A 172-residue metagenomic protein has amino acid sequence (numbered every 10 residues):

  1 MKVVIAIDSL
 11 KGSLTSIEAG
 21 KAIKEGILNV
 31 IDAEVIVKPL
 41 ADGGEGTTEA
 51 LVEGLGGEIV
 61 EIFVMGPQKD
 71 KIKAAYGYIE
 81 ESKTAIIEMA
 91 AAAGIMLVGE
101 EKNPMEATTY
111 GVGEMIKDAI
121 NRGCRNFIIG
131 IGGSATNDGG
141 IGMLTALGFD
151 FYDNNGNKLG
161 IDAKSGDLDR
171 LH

Functional and structural regions predicted by a protein language model:
M1-V4: Extreme N-terminal starter segment of soluble prokaryotic enzymes
S9-I17, A41-G43, I131-D138: Gly/Ser/Thr-rich loops at beta-strand to alpha-helix junctions that form or flank small-molecule/cofactor-binding
S13, G26-V30, A50-E58, A119-R122 (+2 more regions): Change "in soluble alpha/beta enzymes" to "in soluble alpha/beta proteins
S16, T48-A50, G139-L144: Short acidic, glycine/serine/threonine-rich loops at helix termini
E25-G99, S165: Glycine-rich nucleotide/cofactor/substrate-binding loop typically near the N-terminus or early in the first domain
K71-A135: Anion-binding (especially nucleotide phosphate/pyrophosphate-binding) glycine-rich loop and adjoining beta-alpha core
A107-Y110, E114-K117, N121-G130, A135-H172: Glycine/threonine-rich beta-strand-loop-alpha-helix active-site module that forms ligand/phosphate-binding
